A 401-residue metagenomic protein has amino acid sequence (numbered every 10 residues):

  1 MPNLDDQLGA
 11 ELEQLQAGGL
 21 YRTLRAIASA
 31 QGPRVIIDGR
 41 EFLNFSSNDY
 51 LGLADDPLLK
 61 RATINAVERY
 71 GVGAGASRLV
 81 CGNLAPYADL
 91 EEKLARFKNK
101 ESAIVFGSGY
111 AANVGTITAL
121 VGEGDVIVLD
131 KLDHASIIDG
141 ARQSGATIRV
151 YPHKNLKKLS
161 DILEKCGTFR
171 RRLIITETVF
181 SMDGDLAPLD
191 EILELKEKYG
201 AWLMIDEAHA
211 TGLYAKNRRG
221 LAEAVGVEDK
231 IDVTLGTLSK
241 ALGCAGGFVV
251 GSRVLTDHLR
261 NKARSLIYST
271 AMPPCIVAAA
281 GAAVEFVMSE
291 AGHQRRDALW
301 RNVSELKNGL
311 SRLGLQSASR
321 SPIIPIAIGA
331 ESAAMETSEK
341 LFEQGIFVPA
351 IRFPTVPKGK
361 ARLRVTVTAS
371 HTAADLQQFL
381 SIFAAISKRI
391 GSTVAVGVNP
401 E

Functional and structural regions predicted by a protein language model:
P2, P57, R61-N65, R69 (+2 more regions): PLP-dependent enzyme catalytic core of the Aspartate aminotransferase-like
L4-A10, Q14-V72, A201: N-terminal "arm"/small-domain region of PLP-dependent enzymes with the aminotransferase-like
S77-C81, E91-G115: Short loop-beta-helix segment that forms the pyridoxal 5′-phosphate
T116-A135: Conserved PLP-anchoring active-site segment centered on the Schiff-base-forming lysine
R149-I205: Active-site phosphate-binding strand-loop segment of PLP-dependent enzymes
N217, E223-H258: Active-site PLP attachment segment
A271-A291, N302, K307, S311: Structural motif of enzymes handling amino- and sulfur-group chemistry
H293-S304, S311-G345, T355, G359-K360 (+2 more regions): Conserved PLP-binding catalytic core of the aspartate aminotransferase-like
